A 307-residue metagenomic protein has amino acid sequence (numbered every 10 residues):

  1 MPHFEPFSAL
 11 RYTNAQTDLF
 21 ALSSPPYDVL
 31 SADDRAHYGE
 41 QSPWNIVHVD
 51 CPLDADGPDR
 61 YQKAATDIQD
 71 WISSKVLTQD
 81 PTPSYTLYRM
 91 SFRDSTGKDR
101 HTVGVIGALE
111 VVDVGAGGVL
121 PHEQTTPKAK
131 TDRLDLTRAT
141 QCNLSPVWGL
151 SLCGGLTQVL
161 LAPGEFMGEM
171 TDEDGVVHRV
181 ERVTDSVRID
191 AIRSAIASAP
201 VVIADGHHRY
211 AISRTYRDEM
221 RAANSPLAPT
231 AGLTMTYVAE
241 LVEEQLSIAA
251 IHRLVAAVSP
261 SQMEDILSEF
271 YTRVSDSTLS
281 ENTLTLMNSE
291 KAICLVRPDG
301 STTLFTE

Functional and structural regions predicted by a protein language model:
M1-E307: Surface-exposed, charge/polar-rich loops and edge strands
